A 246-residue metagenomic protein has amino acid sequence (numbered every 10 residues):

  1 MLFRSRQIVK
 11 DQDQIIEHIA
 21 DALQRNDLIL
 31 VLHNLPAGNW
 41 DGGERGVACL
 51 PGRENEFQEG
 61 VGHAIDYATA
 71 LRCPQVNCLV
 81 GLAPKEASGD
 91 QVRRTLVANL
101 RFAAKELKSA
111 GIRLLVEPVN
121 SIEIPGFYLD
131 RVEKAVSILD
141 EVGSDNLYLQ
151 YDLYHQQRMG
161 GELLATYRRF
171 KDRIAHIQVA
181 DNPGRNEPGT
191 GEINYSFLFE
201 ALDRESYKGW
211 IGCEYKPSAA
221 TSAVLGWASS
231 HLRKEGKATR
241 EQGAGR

Functional and structural regions predicted by a protein language model:
M1: Extracellular interaction modules
R4, I8-R94, K208, P217 (+1 more regions): Structural motif corresponding to the early beta-alpha repeats
Q12, P36-G38, V80-P84, P118-I122 (+3 more regions): Active-site-proximal loop/turn and secondary-structure-junction residues that shape catalytic pockets, frequently
Q14, D41, P84, I124 (+3 more regions): Active-site-proximal flexible loops/turns
I19-N39, L96-S109, E133-S144, L198-A201 (+1 more regions): Alpha-helix-loop-beta-strand connector modules within alpha/beta enzyme cores
L30-L32, V116, Y151, C213: Hydrophobic residues in well-ordered beta-strands that form the structural core
R45-Y148, R158, A238: Active-site acidic/histidine proton-transfer and metal-coordination neighborhood in alpha/beta enzyme cores
R72-C73, L129-Y151, H155-R246: Histidine-acidic metal/acid-base catalytic patches
